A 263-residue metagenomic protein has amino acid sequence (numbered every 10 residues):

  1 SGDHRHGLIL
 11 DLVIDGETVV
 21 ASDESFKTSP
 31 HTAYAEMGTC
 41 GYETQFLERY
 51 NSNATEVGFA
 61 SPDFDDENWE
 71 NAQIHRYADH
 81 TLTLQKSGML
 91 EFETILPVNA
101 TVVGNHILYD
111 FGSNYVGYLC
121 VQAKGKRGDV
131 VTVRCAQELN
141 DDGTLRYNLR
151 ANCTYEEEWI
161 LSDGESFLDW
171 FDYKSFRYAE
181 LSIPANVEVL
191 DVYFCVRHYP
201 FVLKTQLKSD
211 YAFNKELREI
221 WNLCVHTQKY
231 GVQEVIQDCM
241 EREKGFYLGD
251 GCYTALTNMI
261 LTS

Functional and structural regions predicted by a protein language model:
S1-E241, D250: Extracellular/oxidizing-compartment recognition motifs
Y253-S263: Well-ordered alpha-helical scaffold segments within catalytic/enzyme domains
